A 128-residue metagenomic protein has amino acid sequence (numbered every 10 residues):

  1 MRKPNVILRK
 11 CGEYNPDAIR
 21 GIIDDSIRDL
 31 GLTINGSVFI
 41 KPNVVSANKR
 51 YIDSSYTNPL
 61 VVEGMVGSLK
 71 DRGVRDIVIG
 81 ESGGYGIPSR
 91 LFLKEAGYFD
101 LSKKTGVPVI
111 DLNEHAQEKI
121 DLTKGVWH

Functional and structural regions predicted by a protein language model:
M1-H128: N-terminal and secondary-structure boundary signal
